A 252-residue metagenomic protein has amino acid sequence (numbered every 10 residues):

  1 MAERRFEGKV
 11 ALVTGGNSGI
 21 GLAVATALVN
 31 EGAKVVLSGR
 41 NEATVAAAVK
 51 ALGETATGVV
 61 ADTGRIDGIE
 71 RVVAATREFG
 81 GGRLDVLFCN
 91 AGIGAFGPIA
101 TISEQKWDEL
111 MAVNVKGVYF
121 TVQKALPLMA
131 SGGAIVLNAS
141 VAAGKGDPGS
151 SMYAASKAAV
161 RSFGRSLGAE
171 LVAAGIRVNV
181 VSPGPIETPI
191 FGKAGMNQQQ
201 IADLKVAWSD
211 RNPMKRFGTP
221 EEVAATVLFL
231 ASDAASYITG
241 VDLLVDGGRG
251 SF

Functional and structural regions predicted by a protein language model:
A2, K145, L228, T239-F252: Short C-terminal tail/terminal secondary-structure segment of NAD(P)H-dependent dehydrogenase/reductase domains
V10, N17-S18: Conserved glycine-rich cofactor-binding loop
P98-I99, K106-E109, W208: Substrate-binding pocket helix/loop in short-chain dehydrogenase/reductase
A100, K145-S151, A173, K215 (+1 more regions): Active-site loop immediately N-terminal to the catalytic Tyr-X3-Lys motif of short-chain dehydrogenase/reductase
V122, S156, G164: Active-site helix of classical SDR
P127, A169-A173, S236: Alpha-helical segment proximal to the catalytic Tyr-Lys
S140: Residue(s) in the substrate-gating loop at a strand-loop-helix junction that position the organic substrate next
